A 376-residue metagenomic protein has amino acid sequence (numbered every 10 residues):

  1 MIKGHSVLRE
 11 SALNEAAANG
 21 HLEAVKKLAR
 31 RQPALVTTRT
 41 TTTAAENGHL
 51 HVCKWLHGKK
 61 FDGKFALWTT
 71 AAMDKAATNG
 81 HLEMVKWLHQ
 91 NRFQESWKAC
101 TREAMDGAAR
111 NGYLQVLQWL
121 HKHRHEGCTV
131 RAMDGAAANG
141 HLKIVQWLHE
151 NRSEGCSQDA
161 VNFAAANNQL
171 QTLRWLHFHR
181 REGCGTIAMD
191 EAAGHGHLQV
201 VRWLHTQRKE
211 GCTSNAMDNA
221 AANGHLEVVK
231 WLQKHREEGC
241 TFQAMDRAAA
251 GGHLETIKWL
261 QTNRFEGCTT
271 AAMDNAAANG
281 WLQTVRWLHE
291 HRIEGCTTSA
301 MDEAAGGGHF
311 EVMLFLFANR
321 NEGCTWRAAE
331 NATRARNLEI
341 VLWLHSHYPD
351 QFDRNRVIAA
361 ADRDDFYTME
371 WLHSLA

Functional and structural regions predicted by a protein language model:
M1-A376: Ankyrin repeat (ANK) tandem alpha-helical domains that serve as protein-protein interaction scaffolds, prominent
